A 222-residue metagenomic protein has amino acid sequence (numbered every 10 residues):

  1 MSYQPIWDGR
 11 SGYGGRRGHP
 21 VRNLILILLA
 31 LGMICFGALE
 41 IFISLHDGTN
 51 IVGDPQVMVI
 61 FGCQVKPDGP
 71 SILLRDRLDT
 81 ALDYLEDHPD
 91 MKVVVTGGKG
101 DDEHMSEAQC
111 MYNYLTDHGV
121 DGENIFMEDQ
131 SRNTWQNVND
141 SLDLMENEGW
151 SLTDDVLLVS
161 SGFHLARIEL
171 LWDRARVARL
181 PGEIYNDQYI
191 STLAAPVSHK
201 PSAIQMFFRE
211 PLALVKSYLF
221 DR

Functional and structural regions predicted by a protein language model:
S2-D54: N-terminal membrane-anchoring alpha-helices
P5-W7, E40-F207: A structural signal for short, hydrophobic/glycine-enriched beta-strand patches
A203-R222: A transmembrane-helix-recognition feature enriched in membrane-embedded lipid enzymes and envelope glyco-/phospholipid
